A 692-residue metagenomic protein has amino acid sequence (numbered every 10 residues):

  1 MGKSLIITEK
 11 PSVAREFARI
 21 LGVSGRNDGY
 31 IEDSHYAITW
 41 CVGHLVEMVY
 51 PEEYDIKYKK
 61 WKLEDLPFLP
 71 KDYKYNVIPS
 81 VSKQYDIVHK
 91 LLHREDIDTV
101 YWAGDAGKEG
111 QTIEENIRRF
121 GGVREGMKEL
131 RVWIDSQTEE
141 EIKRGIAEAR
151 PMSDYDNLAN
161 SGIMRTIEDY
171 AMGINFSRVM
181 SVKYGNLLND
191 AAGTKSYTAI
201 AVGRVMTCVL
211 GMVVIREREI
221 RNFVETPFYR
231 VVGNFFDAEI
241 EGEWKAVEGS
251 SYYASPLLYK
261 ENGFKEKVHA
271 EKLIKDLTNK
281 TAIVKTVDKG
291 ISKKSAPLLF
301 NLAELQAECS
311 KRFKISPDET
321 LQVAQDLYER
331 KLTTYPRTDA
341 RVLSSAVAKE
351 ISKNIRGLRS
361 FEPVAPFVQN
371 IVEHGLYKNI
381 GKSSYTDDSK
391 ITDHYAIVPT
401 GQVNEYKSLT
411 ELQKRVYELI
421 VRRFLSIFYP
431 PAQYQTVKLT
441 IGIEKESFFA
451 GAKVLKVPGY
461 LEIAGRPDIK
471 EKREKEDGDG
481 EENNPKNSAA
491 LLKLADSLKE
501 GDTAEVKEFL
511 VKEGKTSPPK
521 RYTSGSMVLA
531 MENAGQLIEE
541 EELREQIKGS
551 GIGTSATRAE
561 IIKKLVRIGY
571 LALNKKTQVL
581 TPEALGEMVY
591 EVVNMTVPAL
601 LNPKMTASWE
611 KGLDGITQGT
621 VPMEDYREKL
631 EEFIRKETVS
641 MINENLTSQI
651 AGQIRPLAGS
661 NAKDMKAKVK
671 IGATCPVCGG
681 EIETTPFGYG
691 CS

Functional and structural regions predicted by a protein language model:
M1-M180, L258, F264, I380 (+1 more regions): Intrinsically disordered, low-complexity regulatory segments
G2-L5, V81, L92, D98 (+9 more regions): Basic, low-complexity terminal or inter-domain segments flanking catalytic cores
P51, D96-Y101, K143, E241-K267 (+2 more regions): OB-fold/S1-family RNA-binding modules
Y73, E95, E139-F235, K289-K293: C-terminal or mid-to-C-terminal helical accessory/interaction module adjacent to the motor/catalytic core
G104-A106, A307, R337: Short glycine-centered, acidic/aromatic-flanked micro-motifs in structured strand/loop junctions that mark active-site
A254-L298, Q306: Metal- or metallocofactor-binding catalytic centers and their adjacent structured scaffolds across diverse enzyme
E308, R312-S316: A conserved hydrophobic secondary-structure block that centers on an alpha-helix together with its immediately flanking
